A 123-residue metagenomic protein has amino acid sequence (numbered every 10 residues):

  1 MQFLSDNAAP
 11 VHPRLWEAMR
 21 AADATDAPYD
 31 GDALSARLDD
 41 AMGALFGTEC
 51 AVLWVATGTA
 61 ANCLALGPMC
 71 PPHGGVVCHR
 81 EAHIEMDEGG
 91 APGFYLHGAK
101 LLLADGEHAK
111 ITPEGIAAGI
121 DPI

Functional and structural regions predicted by a protein language model:
F3: Pyridoxal 5′-phosphate
D6, A22-D26, L45, Y95 (+1 more regions): Change "in soluble alpha/beta enzymes" to "in soluble alpha/beta proteins
N7-V11: Short polar catalytic/cofactor-binding loops
H12-G58, R80-E81, E85-D87, A91: Conserved N-terminal alpha-helix of the aminotransferase class I/II PLP-enzyme fold
G47-C50, P71-G74, H97-A99: Short coil/turn connectors at secondary-structure junctions
E49-C70, L103-G106: Conserved core of the PLP fold type I
P68-M86: Conserved PLP-anchoring active-site segment centered on the Schiff-base-forming lysine
L96-I123: PLP-dependent aminotransferase-class I/II
